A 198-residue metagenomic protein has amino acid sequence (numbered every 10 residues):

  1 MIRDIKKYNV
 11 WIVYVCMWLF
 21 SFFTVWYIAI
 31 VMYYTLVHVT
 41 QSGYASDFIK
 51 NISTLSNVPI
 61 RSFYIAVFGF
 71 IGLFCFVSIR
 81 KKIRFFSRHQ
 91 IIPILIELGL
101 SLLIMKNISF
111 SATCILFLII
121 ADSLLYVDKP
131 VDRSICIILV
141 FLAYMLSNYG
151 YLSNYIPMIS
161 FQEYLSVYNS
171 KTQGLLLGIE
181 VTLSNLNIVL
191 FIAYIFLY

Functional and structural regions predicted by a protein language model:
M1-I96: N-terminal signal-anchor/first transmembrane helix of integral membrane proteins
W18-V25, L116, I188, I192-I195: Hydrophobic alpha-helical transmembrane segments of multipass integral membrane proteins
F22-I28, L95-I104, V140-G150: Aromatic-anchored segments of alpha-helical transmembrane domains
P59-F70, I96, S111-I119, V127 (+1 more regions): Membrane-embedded alpha-helical segments of multi-pass membrane proteins, especially the transmembrane helices
I71-C75, I119-S123, I195: Transmembrane alpha-helical segments
C75-K81, G99-N107, D122-Y126, M145-N148: Hydrophobic alpha-helical transmembrane segments
R84-I92, L98-F117, D132-I137: Subset of alpha-helical transmembrane segments and adjacent helix-loop junctions that display helix-helix
L124-Y198: Cytosolic coiled-coil signaling helices that couple upstream sensory modules
